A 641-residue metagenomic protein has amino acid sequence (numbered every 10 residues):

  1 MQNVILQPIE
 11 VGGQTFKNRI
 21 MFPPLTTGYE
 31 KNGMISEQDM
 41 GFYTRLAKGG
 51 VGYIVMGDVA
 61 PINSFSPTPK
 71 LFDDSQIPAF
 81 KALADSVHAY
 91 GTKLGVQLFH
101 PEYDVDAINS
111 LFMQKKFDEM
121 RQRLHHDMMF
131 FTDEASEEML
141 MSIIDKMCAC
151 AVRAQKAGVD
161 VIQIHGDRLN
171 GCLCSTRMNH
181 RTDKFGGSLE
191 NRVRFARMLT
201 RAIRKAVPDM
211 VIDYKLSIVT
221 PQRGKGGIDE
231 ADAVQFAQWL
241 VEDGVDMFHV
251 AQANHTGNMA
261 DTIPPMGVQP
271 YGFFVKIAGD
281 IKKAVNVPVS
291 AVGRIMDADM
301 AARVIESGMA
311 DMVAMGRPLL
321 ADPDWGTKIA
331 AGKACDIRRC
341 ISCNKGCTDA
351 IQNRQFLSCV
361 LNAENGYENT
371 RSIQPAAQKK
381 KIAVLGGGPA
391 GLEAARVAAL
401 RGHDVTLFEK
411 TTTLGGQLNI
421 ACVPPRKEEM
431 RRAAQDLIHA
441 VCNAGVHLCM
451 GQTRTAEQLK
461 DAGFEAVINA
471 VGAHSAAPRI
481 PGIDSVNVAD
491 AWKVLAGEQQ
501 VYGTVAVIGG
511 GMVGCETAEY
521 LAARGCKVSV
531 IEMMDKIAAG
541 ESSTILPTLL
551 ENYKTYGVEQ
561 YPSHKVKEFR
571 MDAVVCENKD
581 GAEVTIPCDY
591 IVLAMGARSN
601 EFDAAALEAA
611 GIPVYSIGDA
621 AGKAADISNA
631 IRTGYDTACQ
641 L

Functional and structural regions predicted by a protein language model:
M1-L385, P389, E393-L400, D404-V405 (+2 more regions): Flavin-dependent oxidoreductase catalytic cores
V59-A60, F99-P101, G166-R168, N179 (+9 more regions): Short, ordered loop/turn segments at secondary-structure junctions
I212, V289, L448-M450, V488 (+3 more regions): Generic structural signal for residues in well-ordered beta-strands
D324-C340, Q452-A473: Small-residue-rich anion-binding loops in enzyme active sites
A377-L407, L414, M450-G463, V471-I480 (+4 more regions): Rossmann-like dinucleotide/flavin-binding elements
D404-A444, Y520-H564, A621-A624: Rossmann-like dinucleotide-binding cores of NAD(P)H-dependent redox enzymes
A434, M450-T453, D490-W492, P562-H564 (+2 more regions): Short loop/edge segments at beta-strand edges and connector loops that shape dinucleotide/nucleotide cofactor-binding
